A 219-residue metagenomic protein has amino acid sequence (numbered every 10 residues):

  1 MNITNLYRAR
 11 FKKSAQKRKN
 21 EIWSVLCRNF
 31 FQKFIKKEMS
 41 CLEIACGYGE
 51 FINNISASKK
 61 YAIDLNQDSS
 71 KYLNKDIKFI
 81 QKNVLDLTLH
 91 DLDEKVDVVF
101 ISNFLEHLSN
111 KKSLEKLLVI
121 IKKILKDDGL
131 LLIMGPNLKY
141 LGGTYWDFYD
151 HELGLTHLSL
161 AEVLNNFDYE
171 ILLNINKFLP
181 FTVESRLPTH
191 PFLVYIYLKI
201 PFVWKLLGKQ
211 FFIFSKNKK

Functional and structural regions predicted by a protein language model:
M1-E94, V98-S102, L118: Conserved N-terminal segment of class I S-adenosyl-L-methionine
S14-R18, S109-K126, L130-K218: S-adenosyl-L-methionine-dependent methyltransferase catalytic module, highlighting the catalytic core
N66, L105, N137: Flexible, active-site-proximal loop/turn residues at the rims of small-molecule/cofactor binding pockets and catalytic
D86-L89, E106-H107, Y140: Active-site micro-motifs of SAM-dependent methyltransferase domains
V98-K112: A short SAM/SAH-binding and catalytic strip from SAM-dependent methyltransferases
